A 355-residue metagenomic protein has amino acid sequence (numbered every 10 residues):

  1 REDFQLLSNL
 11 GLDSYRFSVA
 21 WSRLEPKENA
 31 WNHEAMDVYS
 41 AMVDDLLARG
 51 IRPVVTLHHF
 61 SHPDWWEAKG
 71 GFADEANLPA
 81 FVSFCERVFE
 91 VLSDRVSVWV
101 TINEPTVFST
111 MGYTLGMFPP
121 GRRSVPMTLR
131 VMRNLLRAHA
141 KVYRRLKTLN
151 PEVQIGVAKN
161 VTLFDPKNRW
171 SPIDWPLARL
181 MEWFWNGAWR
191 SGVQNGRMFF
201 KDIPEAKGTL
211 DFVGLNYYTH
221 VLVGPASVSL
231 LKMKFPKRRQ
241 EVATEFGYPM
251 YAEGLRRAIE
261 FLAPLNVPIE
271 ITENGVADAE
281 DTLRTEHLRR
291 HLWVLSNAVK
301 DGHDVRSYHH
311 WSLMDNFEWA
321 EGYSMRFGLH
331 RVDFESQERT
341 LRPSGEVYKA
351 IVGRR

Functional and structural regions predicted by a protein language model:
R1, S8, S14, N29-L46: Glycan-recognition patch characteristic of GH18 chitinases/ENGases and related GlcNAc/peptidoglycan-binding proteins
R1-A20, G208-V213, F261: Catalytic domains of carbohydrate-active enzymes, especially glycoside hydrolases
V19-H33: Glycine-rich, proline-tolerant flexible connector loops at the mouths of alpha/beta enzymes
E28, D37-R284, L288-R355: Active-site region of glycoside hydrolase catalytic domains
